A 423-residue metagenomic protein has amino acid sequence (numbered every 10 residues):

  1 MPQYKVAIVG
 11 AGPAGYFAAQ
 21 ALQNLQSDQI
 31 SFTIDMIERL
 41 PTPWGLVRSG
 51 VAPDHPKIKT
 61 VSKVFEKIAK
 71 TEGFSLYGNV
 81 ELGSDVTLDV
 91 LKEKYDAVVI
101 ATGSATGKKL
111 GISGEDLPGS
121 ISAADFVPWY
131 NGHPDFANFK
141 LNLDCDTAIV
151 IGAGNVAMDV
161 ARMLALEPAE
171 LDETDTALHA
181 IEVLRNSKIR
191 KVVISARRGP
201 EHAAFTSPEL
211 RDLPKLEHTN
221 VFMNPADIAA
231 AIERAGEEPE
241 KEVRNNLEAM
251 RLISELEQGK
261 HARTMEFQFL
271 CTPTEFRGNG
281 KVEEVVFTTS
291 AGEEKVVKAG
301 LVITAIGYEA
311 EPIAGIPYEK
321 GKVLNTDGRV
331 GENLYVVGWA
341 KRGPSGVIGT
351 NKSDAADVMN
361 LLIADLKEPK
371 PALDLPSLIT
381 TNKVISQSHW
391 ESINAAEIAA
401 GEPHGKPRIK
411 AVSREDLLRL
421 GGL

Functional and structural regions predicted by a protein language model:
M1-V9, P13, A21-D35, G50-D54 (+12 more regions): Rossmann-like nucleotide/phosphate-binding core characteristic of flavoprotein oxidoreductases
A11, I37-R39, A153, R197: Cofactor-binding loop segments of dinucleotide-utilizing enzymes, especially the Rossmann-like FAD- and NAD(P)+-binding
A14, T42, V156, P200: Conserved Rossmann-like nucleotide-cofactor binding loop
Q20, V47-S49, V90, K109-S113 (+2 more regions): Short acidic, glycine/serine/threonine-rich loops at helix termini
Q26-T33, R162-S290, L362, L366-K370: Dinucleotide-binding/catalytic capping subdomain of oxidoreductase cores
T33, L40-A97, E242, L247-A262 (+1 more regions): N-terminal Rossmann-like dinucleotide/flavin-binding domain of flavoprotein oxidoreductases that bind FAD/FMN
G107-N186, K320-G328: Glycine-rich dinucleotide-binding loop and its adjacent helix/turn
K108-K109, Y130, H202, P312-I313 (+1 more regions): Glycine/Thr-rich phosphate-binding loops of Rossmann-like dinucleotide-binding domains
